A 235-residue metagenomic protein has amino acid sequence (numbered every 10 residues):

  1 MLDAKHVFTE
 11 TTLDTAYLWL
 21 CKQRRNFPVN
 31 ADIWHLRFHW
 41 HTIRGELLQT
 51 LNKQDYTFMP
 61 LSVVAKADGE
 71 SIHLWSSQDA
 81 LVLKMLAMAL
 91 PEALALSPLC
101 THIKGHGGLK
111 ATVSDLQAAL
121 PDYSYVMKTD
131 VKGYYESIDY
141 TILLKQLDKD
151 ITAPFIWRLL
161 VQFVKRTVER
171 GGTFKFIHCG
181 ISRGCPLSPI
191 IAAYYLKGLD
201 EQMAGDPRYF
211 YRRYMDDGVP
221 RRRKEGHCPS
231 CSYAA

Functional and structural regions predicted by a protein language model:
M1-N52: Non-catalytic, polymerase-adjacent accessory regions of viral genome-replication enzymes
D3, L83-D139: Active-site-proximal segment of RNA-dependent polymerases
Q23-H35, V64-H73, A95-P98: Glycine-/proline-rich flexible loop or hinge segments
H41-P60, I156-V164: An acidic intrinsically disordered interaction segment
T50, A118-M215, V219-A235: Conserved polymerase palm-domain catalytic core
Q54-S62, A93-P98: Short, flexible active-site-proximal loops enriched in glycine and acidic residues
D68-P98, I177-G205: Conserved pre-motif C helix in the palm subdomain of viral-like polymerases
S71-H73, V113-Q117, P207: Catalytic micro-motifs at enzyme active sites that drive phosphoryl/nucleotidyl and oxygen chemistry
